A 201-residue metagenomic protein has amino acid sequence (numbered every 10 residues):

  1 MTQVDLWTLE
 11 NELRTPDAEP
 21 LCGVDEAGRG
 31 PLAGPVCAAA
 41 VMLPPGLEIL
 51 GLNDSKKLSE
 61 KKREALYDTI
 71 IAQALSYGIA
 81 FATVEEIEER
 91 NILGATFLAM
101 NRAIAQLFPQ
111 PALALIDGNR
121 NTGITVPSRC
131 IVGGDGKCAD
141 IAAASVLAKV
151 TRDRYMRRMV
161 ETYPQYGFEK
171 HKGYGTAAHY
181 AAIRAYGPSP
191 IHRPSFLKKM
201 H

Functional and structural regions predicted by a protein language model:
M1-H201: RNase H-like, Mg2+-dependent phosphodiesterase core, and more generally RNA phosphate-backbone-engaging helix-loop
